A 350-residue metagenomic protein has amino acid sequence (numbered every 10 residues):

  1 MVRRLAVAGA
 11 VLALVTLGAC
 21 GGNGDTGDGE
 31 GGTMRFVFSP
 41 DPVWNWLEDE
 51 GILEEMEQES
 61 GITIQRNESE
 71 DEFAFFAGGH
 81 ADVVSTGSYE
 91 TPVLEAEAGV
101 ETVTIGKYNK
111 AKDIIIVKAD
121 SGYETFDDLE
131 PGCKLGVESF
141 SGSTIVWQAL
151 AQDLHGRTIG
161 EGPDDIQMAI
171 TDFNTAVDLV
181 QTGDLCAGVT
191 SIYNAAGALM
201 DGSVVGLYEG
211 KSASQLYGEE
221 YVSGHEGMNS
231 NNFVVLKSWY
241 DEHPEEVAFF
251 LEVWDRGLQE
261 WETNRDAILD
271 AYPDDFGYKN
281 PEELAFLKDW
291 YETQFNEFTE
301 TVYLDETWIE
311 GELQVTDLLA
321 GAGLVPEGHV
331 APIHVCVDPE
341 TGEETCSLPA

Functional and structural regions predicted by a protein language model:
V15-A19: C-terminal motif of bacterial Sec signal peptides marking the signal peptidase cleavage site
C20-G31: Bacterial lipoprotein signal-peptidase II cleavage site
G31-E54, I114-I115, F126-D201: Bilobed "Venus flytrap"/periplasmic-binding protein-like clamshell domains and structurally analogous long
M34-F36, V100-Y108, C133-G136, G218-E226: A structural signal for short loop-to-beta-strand junctions that line the ligand-binding cleft of periplasmic/secreted
I62, G78-Y89, A98-E101, G132-K134 (+2 more regions): Alpha-to-beta junction loops
E90, A169, T175-P273: Pocket-lining segment of extracytoplasmic ligand-binding domains
Y240-A322: Secondary-structure end/capping motifs
E310-A350: Conserved C-terminal helix/tail region of periplasmic/extracytoplasmic solute-binding proteins
